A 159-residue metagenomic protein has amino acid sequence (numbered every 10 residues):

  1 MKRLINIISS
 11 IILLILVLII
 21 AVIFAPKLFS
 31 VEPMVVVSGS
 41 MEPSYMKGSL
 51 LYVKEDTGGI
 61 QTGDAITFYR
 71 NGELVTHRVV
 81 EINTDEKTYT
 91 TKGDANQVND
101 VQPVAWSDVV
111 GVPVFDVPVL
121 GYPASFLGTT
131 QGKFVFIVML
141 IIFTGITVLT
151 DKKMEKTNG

Functional and structural regions predicted by a protein language model:
M1, I5, V117-L120, A124: Membrane-interacting alpha-helical segments
K2-I5, S10, Q131-V135, M139-G159: Juxtamembrane interface at the cytosolic side of transmembrane helices
L13, I19-H77: Membrane-proximal low-complexity regions enriched in glycine and acidic/polar residues
A21-V31, F126, V148-E155: Transmembrane helix-loop junctions and nearby membrane-interface residues
G39-M41, D56, N71-E73, I82-D85 (+2 more regions): Solvent-exposed coil/turn segments that connect beta secondary-structure elements in extracytoplasmic/periplasmic
V80, K87-Y122: Extended, hydrophilic extramembrane loops/domains of integral membrane proteins
L120-F136: Juxtamembrane/start-of-transmembrane alpha-helix segments at the extracytoplasmic/lumenal side of membrane anchors
